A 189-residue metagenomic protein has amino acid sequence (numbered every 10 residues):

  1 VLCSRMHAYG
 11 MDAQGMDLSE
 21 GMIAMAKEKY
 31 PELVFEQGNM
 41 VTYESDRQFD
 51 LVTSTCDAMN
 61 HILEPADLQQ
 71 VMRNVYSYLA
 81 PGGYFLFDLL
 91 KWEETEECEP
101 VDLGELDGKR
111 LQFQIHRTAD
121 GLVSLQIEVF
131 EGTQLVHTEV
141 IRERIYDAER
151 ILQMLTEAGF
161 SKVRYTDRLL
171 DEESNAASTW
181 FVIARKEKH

Functional and structural regions predicted by a protein language model:
V1-Y43: Class I SAM-dependent methyltransferase SAM/SAH-binding core
A13, F85-L86, K162: A short hydrophobic/small-residue beta-strand
K27, L63, A80: Short conserved AdoMet
V41-L51: A short acidic, Gly/Pro-enriched loop at the edge of an enzyme's catalytic core that lines a small-molecule cofactor
D50-D67: A short SAM/SAH-binding and catalytic strip from SAM-dependent methyltransferases
Q69-Y84: A short glycine-rich, Lys/Arg-flanked "PGG" loop and its adjoining helix->strand segment in the class I
L86-M154: SAM-dependent methyltransferase
A148-H189: C-terminal lobe and adjacent flexible extensions of AdoMet/dcAdoMet transferase-like proteins
